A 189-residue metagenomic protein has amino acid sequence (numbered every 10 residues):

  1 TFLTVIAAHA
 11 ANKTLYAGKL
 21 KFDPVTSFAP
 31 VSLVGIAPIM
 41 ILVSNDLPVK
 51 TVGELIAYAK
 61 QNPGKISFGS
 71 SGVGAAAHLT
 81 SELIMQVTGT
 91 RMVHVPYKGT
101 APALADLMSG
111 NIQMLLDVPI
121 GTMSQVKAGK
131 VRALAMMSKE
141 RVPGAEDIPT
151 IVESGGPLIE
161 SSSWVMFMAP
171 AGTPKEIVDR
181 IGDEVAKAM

Functional and structural regions predicted by a protein language model:
T1, A10-P102, I151, W164-M189: Hinge/capping helix and adjacent helix->loop/strand transition within the periplasmic-binding protein
T1-V5, Q113-D117, A133-A135: Paired acidic/hydrophobic, glycine-rich loop segments that form the ligand-binding mouth/hinge of periplasmic-binding
I6-A7, N45, V118-I120, S138-K139 (+1 more regions): Short secondary-structure boundary segments
A17-V25, E140-I159: Small-residue (glycine/proline)-centered packing/hinge motifs flanked by hydrophobic/aromatic residues
A29, L55, K130-P143: Conserved helix-loop-beta element of the AMP-binding
T51, P96, G110-N111, K130 (+1 more regions): Conserved functional loop/turn residues at catalytic and ligand-binding sites
L83-V87, A101-N111, I120-K130: Short helices/loops that flank or line small-molecule/ion binding pockets
Q113, I120-G121, K139, P157: Flexible glycine-rich beta->alpha loop in the catalytic core of nucleotide-sugar glycosyltransferases
